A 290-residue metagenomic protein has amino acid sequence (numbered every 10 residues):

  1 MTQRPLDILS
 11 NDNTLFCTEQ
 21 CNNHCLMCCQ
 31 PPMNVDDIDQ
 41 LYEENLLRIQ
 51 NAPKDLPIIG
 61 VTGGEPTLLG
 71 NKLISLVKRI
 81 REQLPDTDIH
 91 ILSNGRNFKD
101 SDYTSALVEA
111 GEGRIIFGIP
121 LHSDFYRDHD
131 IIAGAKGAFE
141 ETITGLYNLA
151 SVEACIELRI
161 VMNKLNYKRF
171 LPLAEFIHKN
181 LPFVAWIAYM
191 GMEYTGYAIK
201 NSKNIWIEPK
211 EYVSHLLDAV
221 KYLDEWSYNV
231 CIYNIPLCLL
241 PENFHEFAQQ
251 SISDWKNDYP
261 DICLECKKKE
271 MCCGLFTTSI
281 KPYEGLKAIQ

Functional and structural regions predicted by a protein language model:
M1-L9, N229-W255: Short, charged low-complexity linear segments at domain edges
R4-Y42, C272: Canonical Radical SAM [4Fe-4S] cluster-binding loop centered on the CxxxCxxC motif and its immediate flanking residues
C21, C25-C28, C231, C238 (+2 more regions): Disulfide-bonded cysteines in secreted/extracellular proteins and peptides
C28-L41, K54-L69, R81-K99, G111-I143 (+2 more regions): Core AdoMet radical
Q40-L56, T278-Q290: Short microdomains enriched in Cys/His and/or Lys/Arg
I59, R114-G118, E140-K203, V213-L237: Conserved C-terminal portion of the radical SAM core fold that forms the substrate/S-adenosylmethionine-binding
N71-K78, K99-E109, K168-F176: Distinct, well-ordered alpha-helical segments
P241-Q290: Flexible mid-to-C-terminal extensions adjoining Fe-S/redox cofactors in radical SAM and related proteins
